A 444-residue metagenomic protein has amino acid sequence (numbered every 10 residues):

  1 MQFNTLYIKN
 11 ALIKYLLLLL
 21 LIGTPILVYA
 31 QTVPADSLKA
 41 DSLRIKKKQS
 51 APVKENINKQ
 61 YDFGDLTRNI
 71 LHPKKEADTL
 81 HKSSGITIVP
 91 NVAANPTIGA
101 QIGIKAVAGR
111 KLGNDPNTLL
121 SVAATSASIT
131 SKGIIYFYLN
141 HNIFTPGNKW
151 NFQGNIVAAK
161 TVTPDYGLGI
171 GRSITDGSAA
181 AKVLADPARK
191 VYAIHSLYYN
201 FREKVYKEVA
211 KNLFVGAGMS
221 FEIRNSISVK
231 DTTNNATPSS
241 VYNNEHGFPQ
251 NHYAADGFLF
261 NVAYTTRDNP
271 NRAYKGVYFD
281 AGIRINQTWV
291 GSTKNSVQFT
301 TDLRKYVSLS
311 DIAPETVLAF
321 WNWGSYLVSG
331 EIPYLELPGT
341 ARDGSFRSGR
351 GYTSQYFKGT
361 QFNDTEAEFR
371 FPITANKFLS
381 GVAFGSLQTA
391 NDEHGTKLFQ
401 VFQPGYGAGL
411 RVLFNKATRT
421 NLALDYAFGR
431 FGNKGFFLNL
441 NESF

Functional and structural regions predicted by a protein language model:
M1-L38, S42, V307: Bacterial Sec-dependent N-terminal signal peptides
I45-N69, P73-K74, P164-I312, A390-E393: Transmembrane beta-strand segments of outer-membrane beta-barrel domains in Gram-negative and organellar OMPs
H72-S84, L112-L120, P146-N151, A210-N212 (+7 more regions): Short loop/turn motifs that connect adjacent beta-strands in outer-membrane beta-barrel proteins
T79-I88, A94-Q250, A254, Q355-Y356 (+2 more regions): Gram-negative/organellar outer-membrane beta-barrel architecture
I88-P90, A123-A127, F152-I156, V215-A217 (+7 more regions): Membrane-embedded beta-strand positions of outer-membrane beta-barrel proteins
I102-N114, F137-G147, F260, Y264 (+5 more regions): Feature captures outer-membrane beta-barrel proteins of Gram-negative bacteria and organelles
G109-G113, S128-K132, A159-T163, R224-S226 (+7 more regions): Sequence/structural signature of outer-membrane beta-barrel proteins
F258-A263, R267-N376: C-terminal outer-membrane beta-barrel translocator/porin domains of Gram-negative envelope proteins and their
